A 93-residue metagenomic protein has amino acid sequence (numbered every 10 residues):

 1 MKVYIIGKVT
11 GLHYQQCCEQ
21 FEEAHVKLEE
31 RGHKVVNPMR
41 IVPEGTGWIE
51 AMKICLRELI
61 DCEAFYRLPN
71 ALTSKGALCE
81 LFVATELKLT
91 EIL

Functional and structural regions predicted by a protein language model:
M1-L93: Conserved catalytic or regulatory cores that recognize and/or transform ribose-phosphate-containing ligands
